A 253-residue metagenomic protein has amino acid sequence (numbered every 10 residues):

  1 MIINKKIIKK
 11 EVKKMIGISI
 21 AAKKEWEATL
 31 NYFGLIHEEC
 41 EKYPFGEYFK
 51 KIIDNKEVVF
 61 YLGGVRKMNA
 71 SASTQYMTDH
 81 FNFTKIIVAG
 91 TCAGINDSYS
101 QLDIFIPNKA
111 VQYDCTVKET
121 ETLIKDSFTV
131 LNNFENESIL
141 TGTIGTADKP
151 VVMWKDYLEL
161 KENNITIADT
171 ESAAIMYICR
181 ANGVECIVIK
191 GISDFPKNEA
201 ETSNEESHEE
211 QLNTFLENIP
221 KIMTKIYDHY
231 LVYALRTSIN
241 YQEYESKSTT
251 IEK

Functional and structural regions predicted by a protein language model:
M1-I2, E25, S207: Intrinsic structural disorder
I2-K14: Short, Lys/Arg-enriched N-terminal segments with co-localized hydrophobic residues within the first ~10-30 amino acids
K9-K10, K23, T250: Intrinsically disordered, low-complexity regulatory regions of eukaryotic regulatory proteins
E11-V12, G34, S238: Short, flexible coil/linker elements and helix-boundary hinge sites characteristic of intrinsically disordered
V12, I16, L131-N132: N-terminal short leaders/motifs
M15-H37: Short, conserved "active-site rim" segments that organize catalytic pockets and cofactor/ligand binding
Y32-Y43, S138: Short glycine-aromatic motifs
Y43-K253: Glycine-rich phosphate- or other oxyanion-binding loops that anchor nucleotides, phosphorylated ligands
